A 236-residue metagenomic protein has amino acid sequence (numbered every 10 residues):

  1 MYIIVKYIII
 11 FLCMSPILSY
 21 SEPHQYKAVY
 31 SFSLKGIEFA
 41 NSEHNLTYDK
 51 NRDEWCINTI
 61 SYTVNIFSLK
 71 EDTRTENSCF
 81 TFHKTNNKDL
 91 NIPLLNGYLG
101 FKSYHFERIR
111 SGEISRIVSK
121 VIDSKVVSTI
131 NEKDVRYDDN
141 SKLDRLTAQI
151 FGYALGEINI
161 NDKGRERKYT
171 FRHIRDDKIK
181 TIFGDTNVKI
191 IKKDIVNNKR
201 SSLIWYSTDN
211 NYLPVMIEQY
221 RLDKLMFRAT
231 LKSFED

Functional and structural regions predicted by a protein language model:
I4-P16: Sec-dependent N-terminal signal peptides
M14-P16, F151-G152, G156, G164-E166: Compositionally biased, intrinsically disordered low-complexity regions
I17-S21: Sec/Tat signal peptide C-region and signal peptidase I cleavage site
E22-A28, I130-D139, F151-Y153: Short N-terminal helix-initiation segments at or just after the protein's N-terminus
E22-K120, E157-D236: Acidic, serine/threonine-rich low-complexity disordered tracts
I109-T147: Hydrophobic, well-structured mid-protein blocks that either form specific transmembrane helices
K142-I158: A contiguous pocket-lining binding segment that forms or flanks enzyme active sites
